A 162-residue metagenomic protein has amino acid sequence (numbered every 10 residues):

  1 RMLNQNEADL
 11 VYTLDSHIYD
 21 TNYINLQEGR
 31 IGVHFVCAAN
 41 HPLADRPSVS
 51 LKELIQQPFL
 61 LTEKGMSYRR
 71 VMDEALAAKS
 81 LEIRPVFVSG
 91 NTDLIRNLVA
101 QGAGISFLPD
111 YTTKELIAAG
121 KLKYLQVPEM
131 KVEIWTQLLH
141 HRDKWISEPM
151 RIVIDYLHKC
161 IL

Functional and structural regions predicted by a protein language model:
R1, V88-I95: Short helix-initiation/N-cap motifs at beta->coil->alpha
R1-V33, C37, A100, K123-L125: Short beta-strand-centered segments that line the small-molecule binding cleft or hinge of alpha/beta clamshell
M2-N4, L54, N97-A103, L138: Hydrophobic residues within well-ordered alpha-helices
L14-N22, R70, E74, A78 (+1 more regions): A ligand-binding cleft/hinge motif common to bilobed small-molecule-binding domains
D15-H17, A39, D110-T112, P128-E129 (+1 more regions): Short secondary-structure boundary segments
Y23-F59: Flexible hinge/capping segments at coil-to-helix
A44, P58-K79, I146-M150, I154: Secondary-structure junction motif
K123-L162: A late-sequence structural motif
